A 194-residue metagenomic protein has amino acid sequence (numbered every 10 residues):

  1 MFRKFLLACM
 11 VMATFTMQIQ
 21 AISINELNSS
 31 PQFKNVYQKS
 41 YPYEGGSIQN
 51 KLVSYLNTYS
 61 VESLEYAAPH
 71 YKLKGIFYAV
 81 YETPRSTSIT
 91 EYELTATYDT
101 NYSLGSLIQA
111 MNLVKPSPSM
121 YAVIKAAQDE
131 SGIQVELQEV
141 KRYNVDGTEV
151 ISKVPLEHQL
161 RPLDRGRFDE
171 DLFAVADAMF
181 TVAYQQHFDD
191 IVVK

Functional and structural regions predicted by a protein language model:
K4-M17: Sec-dependent N-terminal signal peptides
A21-E93, T97-K194: N-terminal secretory-pathway/extracellular module detecting exported/lumenal segments and adjacent signal-anchor/first
